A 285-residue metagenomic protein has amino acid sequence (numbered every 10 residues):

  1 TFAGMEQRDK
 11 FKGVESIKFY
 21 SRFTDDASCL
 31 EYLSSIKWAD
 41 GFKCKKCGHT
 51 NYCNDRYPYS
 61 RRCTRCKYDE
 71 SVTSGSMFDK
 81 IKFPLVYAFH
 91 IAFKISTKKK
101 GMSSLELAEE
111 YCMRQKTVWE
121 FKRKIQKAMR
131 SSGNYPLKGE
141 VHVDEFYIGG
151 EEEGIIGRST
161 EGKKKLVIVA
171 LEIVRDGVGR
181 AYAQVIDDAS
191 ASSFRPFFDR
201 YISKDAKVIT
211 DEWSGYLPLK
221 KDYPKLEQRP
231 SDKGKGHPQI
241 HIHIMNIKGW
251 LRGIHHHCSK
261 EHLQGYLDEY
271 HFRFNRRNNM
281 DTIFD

Functional and structural regions predicted by a protein language model:
T1-D285: Residue-level recognition of single "structural anchor" positions that define or cap local secondary structure
